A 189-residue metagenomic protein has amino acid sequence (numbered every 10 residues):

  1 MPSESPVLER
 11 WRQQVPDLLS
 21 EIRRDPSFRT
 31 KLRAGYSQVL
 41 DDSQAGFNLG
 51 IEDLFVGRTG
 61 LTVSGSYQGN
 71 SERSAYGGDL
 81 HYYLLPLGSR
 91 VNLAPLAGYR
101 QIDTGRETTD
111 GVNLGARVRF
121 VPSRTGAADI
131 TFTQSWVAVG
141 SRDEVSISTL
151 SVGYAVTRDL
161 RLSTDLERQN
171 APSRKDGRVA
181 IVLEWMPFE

Functional and structural regions predicted by a protein language model:
M1-T62: Short glycine/proline- and aromatic-enriched beta-strand/turn motifs that initiate or cap beta-hairpins
T30, F55-V63, L87-L93, P122-I130 (+2 more regions): Repeated loop/turn-to-beta-strand initiation elements of outer-membrane beta-barrel proteins
K31-S37, G50, T62-S66, D79 (+3 more regions): Transmembrane beta-strands of outer-membrane beta-barrel proteins
R33-V39, Y83, L96-I102, R117-S123 (+2 more regions): Short glycine-rich beta-strand segments
Y36-G46, S66-Y76, L87, Q101-V112 (+3 more regions): Solvent-exposed loop/turn segments connecting transmembrane beta-strands in outer-membrane beta-barrel proteins
F47-D53, G78-Y82, A97-Y99, L114-F120 (+2 more regions): Residues on the lipid-exposed face of transmembrane beta-strands in outer-membrane beta-barrel proteins
N48-L85, V91-A94: Extracytoplasmic beta-rich ectodomain segments of secreted or membrane-anchored proteins
K175-E189: Outer-membrane beta-barrel "beta-signal"
